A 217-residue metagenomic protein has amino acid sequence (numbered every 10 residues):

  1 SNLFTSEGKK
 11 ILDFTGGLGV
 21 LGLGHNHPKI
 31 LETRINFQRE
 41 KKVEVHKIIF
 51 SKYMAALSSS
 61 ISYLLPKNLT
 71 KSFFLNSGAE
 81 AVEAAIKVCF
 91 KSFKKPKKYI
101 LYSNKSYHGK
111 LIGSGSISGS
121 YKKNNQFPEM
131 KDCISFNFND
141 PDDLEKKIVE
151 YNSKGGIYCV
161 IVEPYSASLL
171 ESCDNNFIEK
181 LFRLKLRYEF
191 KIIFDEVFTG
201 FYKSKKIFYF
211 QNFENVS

Functional and structural regions predicted by a protein language model:
S1-L12: Active-site and channel-lining beta-strand-loop segments that bind or position nucleotide-derived/phosphorylated
G8, R34, I61, A85 (+4 more regions): Buried hydrophobic positions in well-ordered alpha/beta secondary-structure cores of metabolic enzymes
K10-K94: Glycine-rich loop-to-alpha-helix module at the N-terminal edge of alpha/beta enzyme cores
L12-T15, Y158-Y165: Short beta-strands and strand-loop turn motifs
S58-C159: PLP-dependent aspartate aminotransferase-fold enzymes
I112-S114, N212-S217: Active-site PLP attachment segment
I161-N175, E189-F213: Conserved PLP phosphate-binding loop immediately N-terminal to the Schiff-base lysine helix in PLP-dependent enzymes
L184-Y188: Helix C-cap/helix->beta junction micro-motif
